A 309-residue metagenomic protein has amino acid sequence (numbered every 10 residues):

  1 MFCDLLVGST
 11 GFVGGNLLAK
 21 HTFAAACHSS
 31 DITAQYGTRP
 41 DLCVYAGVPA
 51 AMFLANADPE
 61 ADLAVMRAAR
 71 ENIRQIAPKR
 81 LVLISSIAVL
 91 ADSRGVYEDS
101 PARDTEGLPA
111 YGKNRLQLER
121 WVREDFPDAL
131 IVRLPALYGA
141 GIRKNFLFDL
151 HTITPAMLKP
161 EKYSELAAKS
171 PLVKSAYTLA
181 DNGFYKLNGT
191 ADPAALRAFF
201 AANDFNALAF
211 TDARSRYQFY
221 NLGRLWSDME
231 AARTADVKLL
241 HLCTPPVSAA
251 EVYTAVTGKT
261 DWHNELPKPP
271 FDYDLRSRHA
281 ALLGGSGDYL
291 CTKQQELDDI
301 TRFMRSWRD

Functional and structural regions predicted by a protein language model:
M1-F23: N-terminal Rossmann NAD(P)H-binding glycine-rich loop of SDR-like oxidoreductase domains
N16-A24, Y36, V252-A255: A short, Lys/Arg-enriched amphipathic alpha-helix followed by its capping loop at the start of a domain
N16-L17, F53-A55, D92-G95, G141-R143 (+1 more regions): Short glycine-/acidic-enriched loop or helix-start segments at secondary-structure transitions that form or flank
F23-P40, W262-L266: A short beta-strand-loop structural module common to alpha/beta enzyme folds
I32-D99: NAD(P)H-binding glycine-rich loop region in Rossmannoid oxidoreductase-like domains and their noncatalytic homologs
K79-V82, I87-L147: Glycine-/Pro-rich loop/turn segments that contact NAD(P) or position catalytic residues in Rossmann-like domains
D128-Q218, R224: NAD(P)-dependent short-chain dehydrogenase/reductase
F205, D212, Y220-A281, Q294-D309: Mid/C-terminal beta-alpha module of Rossmann-like enzyme folds, strongest in SDR-family dehydrogenases/epimerases
